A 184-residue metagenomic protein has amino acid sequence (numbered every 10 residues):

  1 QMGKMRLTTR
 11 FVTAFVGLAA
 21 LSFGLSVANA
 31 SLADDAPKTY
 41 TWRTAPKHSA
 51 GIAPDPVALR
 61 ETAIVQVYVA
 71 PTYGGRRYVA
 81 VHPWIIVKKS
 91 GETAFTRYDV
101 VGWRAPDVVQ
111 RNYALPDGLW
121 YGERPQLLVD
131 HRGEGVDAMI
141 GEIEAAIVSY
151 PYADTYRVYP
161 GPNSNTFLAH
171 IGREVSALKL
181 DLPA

Functional and structural regions predicted by a protein language model:
G3, G17, G24, G51 (+9 more regions): Residue-identity detector for glycine
G3-A50, A145-A184: Activation targets extended, charge/polar-rich intrinsically disordered C-terminal tails
A33-H131: Glycine-rich catalytic cores of cysteine/serine-nucleophile enzymes that process amide/ester linkages in cell-envelope
I52, I64, I85-I86, I140-I143 (+2 more regions): Weak global preference for isoleucine
A80, V87, D99-G102, R111 (+3 more regions): Solvent-exposed soluble domains appended to multi-pass membrane proteins
D107-A169: Mid-length scaffold segments of soluble, non-membrane domains
